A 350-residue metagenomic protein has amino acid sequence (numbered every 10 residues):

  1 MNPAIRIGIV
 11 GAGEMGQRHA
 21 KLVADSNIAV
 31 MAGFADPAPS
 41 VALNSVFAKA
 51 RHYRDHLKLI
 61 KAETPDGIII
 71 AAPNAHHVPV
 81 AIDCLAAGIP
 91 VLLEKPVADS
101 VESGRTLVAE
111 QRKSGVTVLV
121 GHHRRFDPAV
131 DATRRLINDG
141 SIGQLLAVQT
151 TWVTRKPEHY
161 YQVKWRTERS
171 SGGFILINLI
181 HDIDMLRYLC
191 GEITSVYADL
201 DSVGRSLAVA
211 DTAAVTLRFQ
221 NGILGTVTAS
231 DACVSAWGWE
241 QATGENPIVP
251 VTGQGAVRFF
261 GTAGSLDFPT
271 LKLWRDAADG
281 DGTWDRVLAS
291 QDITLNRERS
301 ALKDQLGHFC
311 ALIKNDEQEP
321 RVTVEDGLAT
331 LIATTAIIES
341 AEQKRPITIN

Functional and structural regions predicted by a protein language model:
M1, G67-I69, P269, T283 (+1 more regions): C-terminal helix-rich "cap/oligomerization" subdomain common to oxidoreductases
M1-F47: N-terminal Rossmann-like dinucleotide-binding module
H19, P37, A50-A109: Beta-loop-alpha module in the N-terminal Rossmann-like domain of NAD(P)-dependent dehydrogenases, especially those
I70, L93, V118-V120, Q149 (+2 more regions): Hydrophobic residues in well-ordered beta-strands that form the structural core
T106-R124, G143-Q149: Rossmann-fold dehydrogenase core element
R124-L217, K344: Predominantly a Rossmann-like dinucleotide-binding segment in NAD(P)-dependent oxidoreductases
S206-A210, Q220-D304: NAD(P)-dinucleotide binding in Rossmann-like oxidoreductases
